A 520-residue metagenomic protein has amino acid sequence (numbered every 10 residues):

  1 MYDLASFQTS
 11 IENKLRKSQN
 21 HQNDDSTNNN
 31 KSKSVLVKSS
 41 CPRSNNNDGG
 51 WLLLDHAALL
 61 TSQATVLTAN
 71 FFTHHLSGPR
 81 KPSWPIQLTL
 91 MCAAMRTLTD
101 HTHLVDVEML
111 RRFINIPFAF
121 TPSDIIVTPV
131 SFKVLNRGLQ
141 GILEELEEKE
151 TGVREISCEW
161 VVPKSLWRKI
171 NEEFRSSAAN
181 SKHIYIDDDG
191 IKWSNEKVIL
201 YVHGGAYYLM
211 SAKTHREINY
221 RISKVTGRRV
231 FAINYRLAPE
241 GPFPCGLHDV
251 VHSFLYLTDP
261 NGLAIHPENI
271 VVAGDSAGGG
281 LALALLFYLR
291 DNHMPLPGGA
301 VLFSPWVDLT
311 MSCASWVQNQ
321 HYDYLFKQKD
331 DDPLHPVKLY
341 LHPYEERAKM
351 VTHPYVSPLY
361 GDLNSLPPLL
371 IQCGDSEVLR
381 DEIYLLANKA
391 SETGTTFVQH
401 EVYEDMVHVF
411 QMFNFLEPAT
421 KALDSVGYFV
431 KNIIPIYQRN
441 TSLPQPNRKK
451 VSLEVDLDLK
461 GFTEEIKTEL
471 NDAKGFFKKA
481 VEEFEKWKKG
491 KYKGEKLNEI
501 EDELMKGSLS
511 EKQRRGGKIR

Functional and structural regions predicted by a protein language model:
Y2-I186, L443-R520: A glycine/proline-hinged amphipathic helix-loop "lid/cap" segment that gates access to hydrophobic ligand pockets
D3-L15, D48, V105, R111 (+3 more regions): Alpha/beta hydrolase fold serine-hydrolase catalytic domain that processes acyl esters and thioesters
E144-E150, K169-N171, D187-I191, R221 (+2 more regions): Beta-strand elements of modular eukaryotic interaction domains
E196-G204: Short beta-strand element of the alpha/beta-hydrolase
K197, I218-R236: Active-site machinery of serine-nucleophile hydrolases
A206, R236-P239, V307, V407: Alpha/beta-hydrolase active-site loop signature
M210-I218, I233-N269, F415-A419: Catalytic nucleophile-loop/oxyanion-hole region of alpha/beta-hydrolase and closely related hydrolase-like folds
G274, G278, A282: Gly/Ala-rich beta-loop-alpha elbow adjacent to hydrolase catalytic centers
